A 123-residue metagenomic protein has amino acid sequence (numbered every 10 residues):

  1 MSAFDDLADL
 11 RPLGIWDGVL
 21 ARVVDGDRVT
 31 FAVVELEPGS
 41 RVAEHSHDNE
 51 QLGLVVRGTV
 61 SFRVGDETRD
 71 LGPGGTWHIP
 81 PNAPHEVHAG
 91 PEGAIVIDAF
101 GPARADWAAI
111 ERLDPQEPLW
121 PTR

Functional and structural regions predicted by a protein language model:
M1-R28, A32-V33, A109-R123: A short, N-terminal "cap"/entry segment at the start of jelly-roll beta-barrel domains of the cupin/DSBH fold
D17, A32-S46: Conserved short histidine dyad/triad with adjacent acidic residue
T30, T59-S61, T68, P84 (+1 more regions): Structural motif
F31-A32, R41-V42, G58-R63, W77: Short beta-strand segments in beta-sandwich/barrel cores
A43, L52, E67-R69: Short, surface-exposed secondary-structure edge patches
N49-E50, L54-V60, G65: Glycine- and acidic-residue-biased ligand/ion/polar-headgroup-sensing regions
E67-P81: Short acidic-glycine-tyrosine-enriched beta hairpin
P81-D106: Ligand-binding loop in jelly-roll beta-barrel domains
